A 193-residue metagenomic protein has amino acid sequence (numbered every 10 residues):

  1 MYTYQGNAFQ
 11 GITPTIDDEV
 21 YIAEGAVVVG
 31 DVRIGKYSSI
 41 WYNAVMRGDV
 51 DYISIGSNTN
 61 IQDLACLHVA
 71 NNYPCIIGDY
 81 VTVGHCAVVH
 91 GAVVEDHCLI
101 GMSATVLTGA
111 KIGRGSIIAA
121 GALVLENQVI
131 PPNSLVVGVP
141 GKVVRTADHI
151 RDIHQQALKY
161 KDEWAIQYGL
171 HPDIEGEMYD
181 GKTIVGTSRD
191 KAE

Functional and structural regions predicted by a protein language model:
M1-G11, T15, D49, I55-S57 (+2 more regions): Glycine-rich hexapeptide-repeat left-handed beta-helix
Y2-I40: N-terminal segments that cap or nucleate solenoid repeat domains
